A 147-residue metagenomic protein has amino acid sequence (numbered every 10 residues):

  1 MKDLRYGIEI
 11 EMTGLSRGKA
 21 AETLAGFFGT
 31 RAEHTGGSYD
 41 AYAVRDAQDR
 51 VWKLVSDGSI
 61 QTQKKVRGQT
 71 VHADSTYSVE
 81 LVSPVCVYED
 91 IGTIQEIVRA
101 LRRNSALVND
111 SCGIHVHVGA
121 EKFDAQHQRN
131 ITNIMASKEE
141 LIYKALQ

Functional and structural regions predicted by a protein language model:
M1-Q147: Phosphate/nucleotide-binding catalytic core
